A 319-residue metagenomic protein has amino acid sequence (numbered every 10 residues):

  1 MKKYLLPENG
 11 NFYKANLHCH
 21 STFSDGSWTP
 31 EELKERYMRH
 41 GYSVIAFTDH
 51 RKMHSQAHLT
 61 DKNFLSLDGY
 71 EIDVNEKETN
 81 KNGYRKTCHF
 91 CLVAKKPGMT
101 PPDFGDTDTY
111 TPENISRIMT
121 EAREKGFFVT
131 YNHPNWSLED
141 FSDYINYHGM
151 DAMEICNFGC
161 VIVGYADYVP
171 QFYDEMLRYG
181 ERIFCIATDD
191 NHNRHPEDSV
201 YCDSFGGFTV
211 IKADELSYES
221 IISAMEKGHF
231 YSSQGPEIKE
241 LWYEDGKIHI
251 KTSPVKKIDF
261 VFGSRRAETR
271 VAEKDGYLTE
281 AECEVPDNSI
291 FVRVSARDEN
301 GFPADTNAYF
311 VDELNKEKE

Functional and structural regions predicted by a protein language model:
M1-F12, P30, G180-F184, N191-E319: C-terminal functional module detector
K2-N132, E139-F141, N146-G149, E154-Y173 (+4 more regions): A metal-dependent hydrolase metal-coordination microenvironment
R39, Y147, Y179-G180, N288: Alpha-helix termination/capping residues and helix-transition junctions
P170-L177, S217: Functionally critical loop-and-helix segments that line ligand-binding/catalytic clefts of soluble enzyme domains
